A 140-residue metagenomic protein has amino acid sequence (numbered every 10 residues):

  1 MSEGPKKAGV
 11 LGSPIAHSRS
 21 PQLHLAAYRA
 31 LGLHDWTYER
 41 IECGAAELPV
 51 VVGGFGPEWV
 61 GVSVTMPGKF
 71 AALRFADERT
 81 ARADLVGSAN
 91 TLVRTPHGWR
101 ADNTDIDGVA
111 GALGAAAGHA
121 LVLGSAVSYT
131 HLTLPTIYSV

Functional and structural regions predicted by a protein language model:
S2-A116: Phosphate/diphosphate ligand-binding glycine-rich loop within oxidoreductases
A120: Conserved class I S-adenosyl-L-methionine
S125-A126: Glycine-rich Rossmann-fold phosphate-binding loop(s) that bind the pyrophosphate of adenine dinucleotide cofactors
T130-T136: Conserved small/polar residues in nucleotide/adenosyl-binding loops
